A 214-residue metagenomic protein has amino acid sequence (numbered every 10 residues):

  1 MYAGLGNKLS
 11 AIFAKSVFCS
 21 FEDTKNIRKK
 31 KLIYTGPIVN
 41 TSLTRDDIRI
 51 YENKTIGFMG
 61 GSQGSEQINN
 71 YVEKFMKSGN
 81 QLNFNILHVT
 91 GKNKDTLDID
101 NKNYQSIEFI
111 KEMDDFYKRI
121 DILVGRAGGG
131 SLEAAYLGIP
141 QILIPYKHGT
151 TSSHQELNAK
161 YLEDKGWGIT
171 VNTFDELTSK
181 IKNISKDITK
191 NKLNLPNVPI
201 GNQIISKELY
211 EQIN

Functional and structural regions predicted by a protein language model:
M1-V89, N93-N214: Nucleotide-activated sugar donor-binding and catalytic core shared by glycosyltransferases and related lipid-linked
